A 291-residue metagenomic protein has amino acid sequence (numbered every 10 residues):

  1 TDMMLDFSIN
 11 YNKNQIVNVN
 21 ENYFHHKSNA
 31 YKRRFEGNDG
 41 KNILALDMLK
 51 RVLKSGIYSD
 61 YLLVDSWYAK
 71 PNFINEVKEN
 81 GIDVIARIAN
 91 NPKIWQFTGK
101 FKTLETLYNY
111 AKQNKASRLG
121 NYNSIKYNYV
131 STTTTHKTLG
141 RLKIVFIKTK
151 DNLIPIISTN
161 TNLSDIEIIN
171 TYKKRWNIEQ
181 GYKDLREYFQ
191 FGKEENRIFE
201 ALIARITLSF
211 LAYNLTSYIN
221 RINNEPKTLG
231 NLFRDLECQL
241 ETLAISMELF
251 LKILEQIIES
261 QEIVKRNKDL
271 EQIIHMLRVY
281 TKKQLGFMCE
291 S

Functional and structural regions predicted by a protein language model:
L5, I9-Q15, N20-K41, L46-K50 (+6 more regions): A short, flexible helix-boundary coil/loop motif
K54, I74-D83: Short, surface-exposed basic-aromatic patches at helix termini and helix-loop junctions that form
Y61-W67, V84, I156, K174-L185 (+1 more regions): Short, conserved catalytic/metal-binding motifs centered on acidic residues
L63-K70, N90-P92: Acidic, metal-coordinating catalytic cores used for nucleic-acid/nucleotide bond scission and strand-transfer chemistry
K70-I74, D165: Short, well-ordered alpha-helical microsegments
G81-K93: Acidic, His- and aromatic-enriched active-site or binding-groove loops in soluble protein domains that engage sugars
S164-F199: Short amphipathic alpha-helical "interface-anchor" segments enriched in bulky aromatics
L202-T207, S217: Small-residue-rich helix-loop
